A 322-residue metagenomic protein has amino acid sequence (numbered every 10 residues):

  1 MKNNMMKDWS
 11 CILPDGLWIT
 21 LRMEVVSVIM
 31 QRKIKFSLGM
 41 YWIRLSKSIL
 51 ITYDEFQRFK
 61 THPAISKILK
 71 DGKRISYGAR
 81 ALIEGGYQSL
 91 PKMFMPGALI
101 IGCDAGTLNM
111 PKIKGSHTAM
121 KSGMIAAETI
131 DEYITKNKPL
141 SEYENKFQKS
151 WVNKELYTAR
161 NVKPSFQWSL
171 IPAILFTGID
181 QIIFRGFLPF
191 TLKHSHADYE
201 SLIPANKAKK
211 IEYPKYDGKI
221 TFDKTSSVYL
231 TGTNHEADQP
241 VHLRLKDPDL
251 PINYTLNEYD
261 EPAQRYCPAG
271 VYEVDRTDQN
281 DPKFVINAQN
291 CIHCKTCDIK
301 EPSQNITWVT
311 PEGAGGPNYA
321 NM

Functional and structural regions predicted by a protein language model:
M1-C11: Central beta-strand plus flanking loop segment that forms part of the substrate or channel wall within the catalytic
T20-A81, H117, Y133-K136, L140 (+1 more regions): Conserved FAD/dinucleotide-binding core of flavoprotein oxidoreductases
G39-D71, Q88-D104, L108-K121, A127-E128 (+1 more regions): C-terminal catalytic lobe of FAD-dependent flavoproteins
A79-M110, S227-H242, L250-Y266, E273: FAD-binding beta-loop-beta segment adjacent to the flavin cofactor pocket
F94, I100-T107, S116-I130, P139 (+3 more regions): Extended, hydrophobic alpha-helical segments in both membrane/secreted and soluble proteins
G106-K112, T118, M124, E128-I171 (+2 more regions): Active-site-proximal substrate-binding core of FAD-dependent oxidoreductases
F166-K219: C-terminal auxiliary extensions adjacent to catalytic cores
N257-Q289, T296-N318: Iron-sulfur cluster-binding cysteine motifs and their immediate structural context in ferredoxin-like electron-transfer
